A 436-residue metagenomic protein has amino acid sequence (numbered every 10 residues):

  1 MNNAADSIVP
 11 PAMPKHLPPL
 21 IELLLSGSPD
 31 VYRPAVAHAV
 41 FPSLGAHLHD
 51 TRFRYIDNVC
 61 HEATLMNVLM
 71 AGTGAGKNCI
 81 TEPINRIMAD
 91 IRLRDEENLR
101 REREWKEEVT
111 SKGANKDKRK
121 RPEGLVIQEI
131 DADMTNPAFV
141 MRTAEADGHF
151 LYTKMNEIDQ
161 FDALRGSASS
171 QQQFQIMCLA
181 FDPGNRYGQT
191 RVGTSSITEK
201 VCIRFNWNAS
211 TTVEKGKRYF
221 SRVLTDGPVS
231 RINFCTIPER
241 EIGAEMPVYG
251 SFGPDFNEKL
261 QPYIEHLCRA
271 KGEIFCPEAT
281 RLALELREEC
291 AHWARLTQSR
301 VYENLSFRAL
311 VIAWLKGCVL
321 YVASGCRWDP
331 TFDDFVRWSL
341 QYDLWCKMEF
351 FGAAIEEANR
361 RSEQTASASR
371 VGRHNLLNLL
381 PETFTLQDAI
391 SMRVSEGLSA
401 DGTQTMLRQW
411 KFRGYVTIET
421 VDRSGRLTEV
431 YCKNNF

Functional and structural regions predicted by a protein language model:
M1-F436: Phosphate-handling catalytic cores of nucleic-acid transaction enzymes
